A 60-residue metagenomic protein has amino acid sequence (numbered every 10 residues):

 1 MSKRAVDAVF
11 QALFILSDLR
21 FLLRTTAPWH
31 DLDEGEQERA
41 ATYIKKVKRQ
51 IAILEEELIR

Functional and structural regions predicted by a protein language model:
M1-H30, L54-E56: N-terminal acidic leader/helix
S2-V6, Q37, K48: Amphipathic alpha-helical interaction modules
F10, L32-K45: Short, charged, amphipathic alpha-helical segments
L23, T42-R60: Amphipathic alpha-helical coiled-coil segments
